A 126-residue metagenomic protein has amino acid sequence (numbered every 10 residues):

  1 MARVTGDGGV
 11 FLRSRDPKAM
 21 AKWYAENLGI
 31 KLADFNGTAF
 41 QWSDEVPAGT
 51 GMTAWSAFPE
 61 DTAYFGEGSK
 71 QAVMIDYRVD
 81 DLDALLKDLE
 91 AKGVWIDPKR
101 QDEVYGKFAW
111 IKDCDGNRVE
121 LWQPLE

Functional and structural regions predicted by a protein language model:
M1-G9, F35, L86-E126: Vicinal oxygen chelate
A2-T5, F11-W55, A91: Core segments of cupin and vicinal oxygen chelate
A2-V4, F65-S69: Short, flexible turn/loop "capping" segments at secondary-structure junctions
D16, D81, D113: Acidic di-acidic motifs
D44-P47, Y64-E67, R100: Short secondary-structure boundary/capping segments
E45-G49, D61-T62, D80-D83: Short, charged/polar surface micro-motifs in flexible loops or helix N-caps
M52, S56-G66: A solvent-exposed interaction/effector surface
E67-L89: Mid-chain, well-packed structural core segment of small domains
